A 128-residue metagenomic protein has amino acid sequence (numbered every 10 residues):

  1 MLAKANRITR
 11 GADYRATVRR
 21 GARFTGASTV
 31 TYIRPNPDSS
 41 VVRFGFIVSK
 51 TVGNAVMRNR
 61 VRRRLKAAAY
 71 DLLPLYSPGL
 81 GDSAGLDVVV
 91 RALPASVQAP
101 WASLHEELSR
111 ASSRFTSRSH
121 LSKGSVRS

Functional and structural regions predicted by a protein language model:
M1-S128: Positively charged, solvent-exposed patches that mediate nucleic-acid binding
